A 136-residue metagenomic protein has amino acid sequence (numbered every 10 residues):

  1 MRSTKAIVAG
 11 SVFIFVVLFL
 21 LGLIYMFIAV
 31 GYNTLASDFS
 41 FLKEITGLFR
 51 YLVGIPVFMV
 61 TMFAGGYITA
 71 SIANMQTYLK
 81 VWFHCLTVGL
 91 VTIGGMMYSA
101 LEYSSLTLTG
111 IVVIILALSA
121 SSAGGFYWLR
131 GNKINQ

Functional and structural regions predicted by a protein language model:
M1-Q136: Juxtamembrane/disordered regions of integral membrane proteins
